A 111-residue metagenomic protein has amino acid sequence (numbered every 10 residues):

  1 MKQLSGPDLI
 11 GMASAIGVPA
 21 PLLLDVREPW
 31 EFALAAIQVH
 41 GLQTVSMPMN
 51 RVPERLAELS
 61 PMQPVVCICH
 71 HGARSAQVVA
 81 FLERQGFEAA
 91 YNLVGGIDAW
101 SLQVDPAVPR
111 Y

Functional and structural regions predicted by a protein language model:
M1-P21, P29-P64, A73-Y111: Rhodanese-like catalytic fold shared by cysteine-dependent sulfurtransferases and DSP/PTP-type phosphatases
C67-C69: Short, surface-exposed ligand- or partner-binding patches at beta-edge/loop junctions that are enriched in aromatics
